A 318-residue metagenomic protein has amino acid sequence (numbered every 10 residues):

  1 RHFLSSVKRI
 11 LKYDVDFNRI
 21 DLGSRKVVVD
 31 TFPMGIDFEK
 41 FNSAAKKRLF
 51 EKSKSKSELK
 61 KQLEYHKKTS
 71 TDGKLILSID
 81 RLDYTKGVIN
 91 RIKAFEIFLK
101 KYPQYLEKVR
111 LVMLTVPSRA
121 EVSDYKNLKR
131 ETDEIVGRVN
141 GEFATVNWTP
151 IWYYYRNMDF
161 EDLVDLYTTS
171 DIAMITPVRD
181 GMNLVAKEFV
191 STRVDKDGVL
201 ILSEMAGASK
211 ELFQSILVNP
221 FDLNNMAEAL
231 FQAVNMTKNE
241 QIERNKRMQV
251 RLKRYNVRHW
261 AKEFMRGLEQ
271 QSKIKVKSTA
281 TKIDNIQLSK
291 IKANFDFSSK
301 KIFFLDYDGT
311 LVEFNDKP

Functional and structural regions predicted by a protein language model:
R1-K282: Catalytic cores of carbohydrate-active enzymes across secretory and cytosolic contexts
H66-G73, F295-S299, F303: Glycine-rich phosphate/diphosphate-binding loops that line cofactor/substrate pockets in enzymes
K277-F297: N- or domain-start disorder-to-order transition segments that initiate the globular core
D296-K317: Asp-based phosphoryl-transfer active-site loop
